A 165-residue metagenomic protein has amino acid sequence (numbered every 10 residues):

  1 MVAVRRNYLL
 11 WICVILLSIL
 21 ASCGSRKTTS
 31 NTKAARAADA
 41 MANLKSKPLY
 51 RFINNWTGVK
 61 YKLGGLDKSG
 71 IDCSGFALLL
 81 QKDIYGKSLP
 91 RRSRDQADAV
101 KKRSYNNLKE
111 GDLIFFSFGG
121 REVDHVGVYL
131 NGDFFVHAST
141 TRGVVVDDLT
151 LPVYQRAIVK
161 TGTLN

Functional and structural regions predicted by a protein language model:
V2-L10: Bacterial N-terminal signal peptides that target proteins for export
I19-S22: C-terminal motif of bacterial Sec signal peptides marking the signal peptidase cleavage site
G24-K45, K87, K102-R103, V123 (+1 more regions): Aromatic- and glycine-rich peptidoglycan recognition patches
T29-G75: Post-signal-peptide N-terminal segment of Sec-exported extracytoplasmic proteins
A37, K60-E110: Catalytic cysteine-centered active-site loop
G111-L113, D133: Structural motif
